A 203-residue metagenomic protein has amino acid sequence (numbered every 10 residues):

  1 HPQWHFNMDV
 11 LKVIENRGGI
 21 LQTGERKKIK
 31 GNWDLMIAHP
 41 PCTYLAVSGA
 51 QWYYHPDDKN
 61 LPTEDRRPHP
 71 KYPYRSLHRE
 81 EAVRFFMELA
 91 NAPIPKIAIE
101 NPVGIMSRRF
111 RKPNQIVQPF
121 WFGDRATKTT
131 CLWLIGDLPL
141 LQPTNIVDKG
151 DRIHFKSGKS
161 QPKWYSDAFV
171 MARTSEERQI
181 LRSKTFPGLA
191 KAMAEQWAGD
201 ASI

Functional and structural regions predicted by a protein language model:
H1-I203: Conserved active-site and SAM-binding loop architecture of S-adenosyl-L-methionine-dependent nucleic-acid
